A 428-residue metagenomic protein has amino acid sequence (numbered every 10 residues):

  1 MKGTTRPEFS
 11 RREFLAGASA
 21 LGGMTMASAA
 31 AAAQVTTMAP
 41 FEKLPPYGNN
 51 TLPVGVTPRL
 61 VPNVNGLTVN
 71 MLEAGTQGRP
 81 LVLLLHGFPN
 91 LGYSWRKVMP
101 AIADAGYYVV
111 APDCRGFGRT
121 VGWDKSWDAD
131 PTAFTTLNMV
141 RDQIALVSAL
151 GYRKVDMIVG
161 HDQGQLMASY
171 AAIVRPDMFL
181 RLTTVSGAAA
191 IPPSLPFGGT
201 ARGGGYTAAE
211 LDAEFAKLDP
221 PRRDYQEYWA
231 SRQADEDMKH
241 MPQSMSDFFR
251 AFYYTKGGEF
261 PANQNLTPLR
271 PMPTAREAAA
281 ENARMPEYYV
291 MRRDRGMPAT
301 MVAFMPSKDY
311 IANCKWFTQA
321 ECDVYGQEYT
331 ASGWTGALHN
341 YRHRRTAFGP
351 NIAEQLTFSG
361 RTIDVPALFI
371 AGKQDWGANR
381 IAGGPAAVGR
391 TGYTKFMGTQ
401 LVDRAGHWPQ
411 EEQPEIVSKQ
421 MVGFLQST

Functional and structural regions predicted by a protein language model:
M1-F9, A20: N-terminal secretory signal peptides
R6-L15, R115: Twin-arginine (Tat) signal peptide motif
A29-A33: Boundary at the C-terminal end of the N-terminal hydrophobic targeting segment
A39-P58, V69, F117, V121-V159 (+1 more regions): Flexible "cap/lid" subdomain of the alpha/beta-hydrolase fold that forms the substrate-access gate
N65-E73: A short loop-to-beta-strand scaffold at the N-terminal edge of the catalytic core in hydrolase folds
L72-W123, H161: Conserved HGGG/HGGXW glycine-rich cap/lid loop of the alpha/beta-hydrolase fold
T399-A405: Short glycine-rich catalytic loops that host catalytic nucleophiles or stabilize transition states across multiple
A405-Q413: Catalytic histidine-centered segment of alpha/beta-hydrolase-like enzymes
